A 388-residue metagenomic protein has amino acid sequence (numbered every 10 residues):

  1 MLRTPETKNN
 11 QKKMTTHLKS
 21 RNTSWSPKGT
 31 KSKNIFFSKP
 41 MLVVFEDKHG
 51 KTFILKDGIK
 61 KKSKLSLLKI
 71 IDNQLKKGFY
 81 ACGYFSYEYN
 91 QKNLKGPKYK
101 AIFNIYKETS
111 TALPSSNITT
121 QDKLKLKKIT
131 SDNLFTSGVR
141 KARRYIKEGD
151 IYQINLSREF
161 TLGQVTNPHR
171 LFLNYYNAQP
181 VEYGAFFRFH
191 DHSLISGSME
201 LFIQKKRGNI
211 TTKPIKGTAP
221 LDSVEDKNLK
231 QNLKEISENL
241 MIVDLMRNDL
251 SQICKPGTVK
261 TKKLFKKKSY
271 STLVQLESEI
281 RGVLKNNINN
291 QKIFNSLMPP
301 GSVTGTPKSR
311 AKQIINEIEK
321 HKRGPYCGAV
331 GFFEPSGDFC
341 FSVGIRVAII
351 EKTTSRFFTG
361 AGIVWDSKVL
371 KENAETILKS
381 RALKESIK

Functional and structural regions predicted by a protein language model:
L2-E6, N10-K388: Extended alpha-helical targeting/anchoring segments, especially N-terminal organellar/secretory targeting helices
